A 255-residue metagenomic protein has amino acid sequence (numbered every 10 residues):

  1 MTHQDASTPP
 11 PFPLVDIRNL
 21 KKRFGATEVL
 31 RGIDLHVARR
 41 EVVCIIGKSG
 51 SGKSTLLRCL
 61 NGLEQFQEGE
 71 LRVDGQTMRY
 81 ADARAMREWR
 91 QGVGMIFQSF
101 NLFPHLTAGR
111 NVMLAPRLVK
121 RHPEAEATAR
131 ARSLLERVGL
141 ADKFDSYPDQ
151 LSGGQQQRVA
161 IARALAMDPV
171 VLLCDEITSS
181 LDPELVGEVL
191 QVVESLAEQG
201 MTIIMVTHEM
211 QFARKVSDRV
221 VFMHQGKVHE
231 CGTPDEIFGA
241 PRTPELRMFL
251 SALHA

Functional and structural regions predicted by a protein language model:
M1-P9: Pre-NBD coupling/linker segments of ABC/ABC-like ATPases
T2-H3, H224-Q225, C231, D235-A255: C-terminal boundary and immediately downstream tail of ABC-type ATPase nucleotide-binding domains
P10-P234: ABC family nucleotide-binding domain
